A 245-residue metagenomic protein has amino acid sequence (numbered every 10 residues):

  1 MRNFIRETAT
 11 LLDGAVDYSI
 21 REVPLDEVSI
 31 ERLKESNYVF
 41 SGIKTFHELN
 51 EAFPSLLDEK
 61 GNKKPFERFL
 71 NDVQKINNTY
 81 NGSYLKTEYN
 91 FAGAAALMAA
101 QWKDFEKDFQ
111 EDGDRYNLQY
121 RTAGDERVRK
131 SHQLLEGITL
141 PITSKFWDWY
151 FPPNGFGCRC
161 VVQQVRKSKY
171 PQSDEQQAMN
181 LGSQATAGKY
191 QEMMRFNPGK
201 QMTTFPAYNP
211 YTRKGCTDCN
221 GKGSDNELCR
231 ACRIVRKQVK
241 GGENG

Functional and structural regions predicted by a protein language model:
M1-G155, Q163-G245: Domain-core detector
